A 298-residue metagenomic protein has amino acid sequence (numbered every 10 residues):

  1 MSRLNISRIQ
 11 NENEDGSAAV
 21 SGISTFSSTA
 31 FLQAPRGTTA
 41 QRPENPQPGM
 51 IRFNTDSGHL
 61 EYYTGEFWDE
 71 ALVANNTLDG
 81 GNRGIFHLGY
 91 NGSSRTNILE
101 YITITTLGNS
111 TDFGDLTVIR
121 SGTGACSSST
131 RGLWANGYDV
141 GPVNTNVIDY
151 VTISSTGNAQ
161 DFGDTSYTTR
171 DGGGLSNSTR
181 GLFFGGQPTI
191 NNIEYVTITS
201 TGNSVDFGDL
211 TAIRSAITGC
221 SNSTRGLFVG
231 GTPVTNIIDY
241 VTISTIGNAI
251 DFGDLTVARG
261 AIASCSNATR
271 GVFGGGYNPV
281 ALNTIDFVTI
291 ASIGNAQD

Functional and structural regions predicted by a protein language model:
M1-D15: Short, intrinsically disordered N-terminal pre-domain segments
S7, S24-F53: Extracellular/surface-exposed low-complexity repeats and stalk/linker segments enriched in Gly/Pro and small polar
S17-I23, T29, I51-A74: Short, surface-exposed terminal/edge motifs of secreted or surface/virion proteins that either
G37, T64-G65, G80-S93, I104 (+8 more regions): Glycine-centered tight turns/hairpins at beta-strand boundaries that repeat across beta-rich repeat domains
L72, S110-D115, G157-D164, N203-D209 (+2 more regions): A short beta-strand motif characteristic of beta-propeller blades
N75, N82-I85, S121-C126, T130-R131 (+5 more regions): Beta-propeller and closely related beta-sheet repeat lectin domains
G81, S94-I98, S110, R120 (+11 more regions): A detector of repeated loop/turn-to-beta-strand junctions in beta-rich toroidal repeat architectures
I98-T105, N146-S154, N192-T199, I237-S244 (+1 more regions): Beta-propeller blade signature
